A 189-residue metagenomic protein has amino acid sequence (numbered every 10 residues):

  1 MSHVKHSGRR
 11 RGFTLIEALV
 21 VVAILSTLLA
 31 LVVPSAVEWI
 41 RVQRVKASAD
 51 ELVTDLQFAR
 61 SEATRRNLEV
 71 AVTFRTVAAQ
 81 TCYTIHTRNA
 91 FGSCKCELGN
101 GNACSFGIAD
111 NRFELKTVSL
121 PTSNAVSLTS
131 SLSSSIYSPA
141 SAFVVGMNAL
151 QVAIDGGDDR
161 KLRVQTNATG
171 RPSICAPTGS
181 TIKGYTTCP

Functional and structural regions predicted by a protein language model:
S2-R9, T27-V53, Q57, S61 (+2 more regions): N-terminal helix-rich module
R11-A23: N-terminal signal-anchor/signal peptide hydrophobic helix marking the start of the first transmembrane segment
